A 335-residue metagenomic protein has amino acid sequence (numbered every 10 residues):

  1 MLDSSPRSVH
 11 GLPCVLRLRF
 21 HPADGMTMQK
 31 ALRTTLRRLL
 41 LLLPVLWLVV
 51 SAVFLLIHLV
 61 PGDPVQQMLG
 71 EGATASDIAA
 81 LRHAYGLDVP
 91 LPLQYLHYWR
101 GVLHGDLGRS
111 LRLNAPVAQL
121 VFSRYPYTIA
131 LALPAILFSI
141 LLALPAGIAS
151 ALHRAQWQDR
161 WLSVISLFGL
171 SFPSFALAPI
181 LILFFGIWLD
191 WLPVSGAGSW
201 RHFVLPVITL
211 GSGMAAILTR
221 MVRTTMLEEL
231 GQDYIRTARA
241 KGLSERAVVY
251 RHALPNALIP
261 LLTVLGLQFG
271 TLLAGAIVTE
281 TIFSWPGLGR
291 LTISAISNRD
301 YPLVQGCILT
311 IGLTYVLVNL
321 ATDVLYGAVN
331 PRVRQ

Functional and structural regions predicted by a protein language model:
M1-L42, R154-Q156, V324-Q335: Transmembrane alpha-helical segments of polytopic membrane transport and secretion proteins
M1-M28, M68-R112: Membrane-topology segments of multi-pass transport proteins
Q29-T34, Q119-Q158, S174, I187 (+1 more regions): Alpha-helical transmembrane segments of integral membrane proteins, especially multi-pass inner/plasma-membrane
A31, T35, L39, D77 (+12 more regions): Hydrophobic alpha-helical segments of integral membrane proteins, encompassing both true transmembrane helices
V45-L96, G186-L205: Hydrophobic alpha-helical transmembrane segments of membrane transport/permease proteins and related membrane-embedded
W47-A52, L91, L133-L137, A176 (+2 more regions): Hydrophobic alpha-helical transmembrane segments of multi-pass integral membrane proteins
A52-L59, V89, Y98-R100, V164-P193 (+1 more regions): Membrane-water interface segments at the C-terminal ends of transmembrane alpha-helices in multi-pass inner-membrane
